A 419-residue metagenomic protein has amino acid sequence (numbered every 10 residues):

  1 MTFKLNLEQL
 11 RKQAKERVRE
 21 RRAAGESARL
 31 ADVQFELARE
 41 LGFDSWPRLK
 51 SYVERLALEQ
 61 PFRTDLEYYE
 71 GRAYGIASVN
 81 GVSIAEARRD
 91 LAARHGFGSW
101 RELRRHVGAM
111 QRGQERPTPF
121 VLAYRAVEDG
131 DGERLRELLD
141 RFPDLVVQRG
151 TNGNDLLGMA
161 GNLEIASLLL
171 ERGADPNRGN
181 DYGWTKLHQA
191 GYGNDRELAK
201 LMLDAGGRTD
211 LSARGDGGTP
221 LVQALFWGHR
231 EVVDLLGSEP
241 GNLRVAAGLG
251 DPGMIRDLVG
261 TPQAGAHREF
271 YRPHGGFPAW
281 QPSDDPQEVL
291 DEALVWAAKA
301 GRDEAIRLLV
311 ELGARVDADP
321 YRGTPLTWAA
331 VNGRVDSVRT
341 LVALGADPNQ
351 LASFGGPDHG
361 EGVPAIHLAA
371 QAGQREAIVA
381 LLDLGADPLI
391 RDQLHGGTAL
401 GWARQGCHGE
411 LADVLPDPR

Functional and structural regions predicted by a protein language model:
M1-E137, R141-F142: Intrinsically disordered, low-complexity eukaryotic regions enriched in glycine, serine and charged residues
Q111-L122, V222-G265, E269, E288-V289 (+3 more regions): Ankyrin-repeat-protein effector appendages
R116-R125, V147-G161, G179-K186, S212-T219 (+5 more regions): Ankyrin-repeat boundary/"N-cap" motif
R125-G130, M159-L163, Q189-D195, Q223-H229 (+8 more regions): Ankyrin repeat A-helix N-terminal signature
R134, E164-I165, E197-L198, E231-V232 (+5 more regions): Conserved ankyrin/ankyrin-like repeat signature
R136-F142, V222-R230, G265-Q281: Repeat-mediated protein-protein interaction surfaces in helical alpha-solenoids
L139-D144, S167-D175, L201-R208, L235-P240 (+5 more regions): Ankyrin repeat domain, specifically the short helix-to-loop turn at the C-terminus of the second helix of each repeat
N194-E197, L203, D210, P357-T398: Ankyrin-repeat and related helical/solenoid repeat scaffolds used for protein-protein interactions
